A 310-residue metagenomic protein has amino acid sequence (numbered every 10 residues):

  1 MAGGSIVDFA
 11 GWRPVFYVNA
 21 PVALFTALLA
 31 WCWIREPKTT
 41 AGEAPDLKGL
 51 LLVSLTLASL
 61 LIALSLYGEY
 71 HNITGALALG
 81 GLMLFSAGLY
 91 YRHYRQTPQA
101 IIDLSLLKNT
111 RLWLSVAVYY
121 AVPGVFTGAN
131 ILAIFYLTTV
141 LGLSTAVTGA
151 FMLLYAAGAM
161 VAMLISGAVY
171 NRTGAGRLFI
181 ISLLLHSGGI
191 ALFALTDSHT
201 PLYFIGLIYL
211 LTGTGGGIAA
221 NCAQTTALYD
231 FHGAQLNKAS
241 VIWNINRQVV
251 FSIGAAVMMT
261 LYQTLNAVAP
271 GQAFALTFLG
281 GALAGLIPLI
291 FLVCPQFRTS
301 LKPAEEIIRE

Functional and structural regions predicted by a protein language model:
M1-K48: Helix-loop-helix hairpins in multi-pass membrane proteins, especially solute transporters
S5, A58, I62, A191-A194: Alpha-helical transmembrane segments of multipass membrane proteins
F9-A10, P14, N19-T26, G75-L79 (+1 more regions): 12-transmembrane solute porter fold
G11, K38-E43, L66-I73, S198-H199: Membrane-interface helix caps and helix-loop-helix hairpins in membrane proteins
A20-T39, S54-L66, L82-T97, P288-Q296: C-terminal membrane-cytosol helix-exit motif in multi-pass small-molecule transporters
K38-A44, Q99-S105, R298-R309: Short, Lys/Arg-enriched, Gly/Pro-containing loop segments at transmembrane-helix junctions of multi-pass membrane
A44-L51, V116, Y120-V122: Loop-to-transmembrane-helix transition segments
